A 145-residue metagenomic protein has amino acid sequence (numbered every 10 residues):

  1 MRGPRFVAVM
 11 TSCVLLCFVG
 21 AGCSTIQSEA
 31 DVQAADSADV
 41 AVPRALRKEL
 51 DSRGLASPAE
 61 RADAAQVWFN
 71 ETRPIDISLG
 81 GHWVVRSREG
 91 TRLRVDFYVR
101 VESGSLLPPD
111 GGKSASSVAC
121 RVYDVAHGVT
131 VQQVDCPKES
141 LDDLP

Functional and structural regions predicted by a protein language model:
M1-A21: Sec-dependent bacterial lipoprotein signal peptides
A8, G80, P108: Sparse, context-dependent recognition of short Cys/His-centered cofactor- or disulfide-binding micro-motifs
T11-S12, I75, G81, P137: Terminal low-complexity, poorly structured segments
G22-Q27: Bacterial signal peptide processing site
S28-D39: Membrane-proximal amphipathic alpha-helices that sit immediately adjacent to an N-terminal transmembrane/signal-anchor
A38-A62: N-terminal alpha-helical signal peptides/signal-anchor transmembrane segments
R53-S87: Short amphipathic secondary-structure patches
V84-P145: Extracytosolic low-complexity repeat regions of secreted or lipid-anchored proteins
